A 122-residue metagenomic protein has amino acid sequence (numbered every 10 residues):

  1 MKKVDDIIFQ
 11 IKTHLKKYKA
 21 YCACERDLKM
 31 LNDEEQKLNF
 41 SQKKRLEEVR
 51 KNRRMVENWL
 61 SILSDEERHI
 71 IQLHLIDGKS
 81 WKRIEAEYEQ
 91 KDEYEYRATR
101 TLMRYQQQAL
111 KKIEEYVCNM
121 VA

Functional and structural regions predicted by a protein language model:
M1-I62, V117-A122: N-terminal interaction/assembly modules
K3-D5, Y94, A98-T101: Short, surface-exposed helix-loop/turn micro-motifs enriched in polar/charged residues
M55-N58, I70, R83: Generic beta-strand or strand-like secondary-structure segments
I62-K79: Short amphipathic alpha helix immediately N-terminal
G78-A98: Helix-turn-helix DNA-binding module
T101-M120: DNA major-groove recognition helices of helix-turn-helix
